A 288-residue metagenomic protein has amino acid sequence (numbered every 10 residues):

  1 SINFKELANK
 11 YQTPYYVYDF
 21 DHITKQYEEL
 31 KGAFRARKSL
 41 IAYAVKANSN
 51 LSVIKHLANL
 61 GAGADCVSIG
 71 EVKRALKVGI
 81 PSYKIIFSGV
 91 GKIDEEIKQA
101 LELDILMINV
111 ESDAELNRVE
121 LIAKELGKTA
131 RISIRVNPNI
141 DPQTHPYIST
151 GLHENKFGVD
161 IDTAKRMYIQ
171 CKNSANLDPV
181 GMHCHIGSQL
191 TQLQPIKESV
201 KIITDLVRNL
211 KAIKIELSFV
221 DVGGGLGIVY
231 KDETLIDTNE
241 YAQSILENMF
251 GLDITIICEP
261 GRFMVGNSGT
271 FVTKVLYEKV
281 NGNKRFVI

Functional and structural regions predicted by a protein language model:
S1-A130, I169-D178, D205-R208, A212-K214: A charged N-terminal "starter" segment
Q12-Y16, E102-M107, P146-V159, Q192-I196 (+1 more regions): Glycine-rich tight-turn/loop motif centered on a GG-T
A44, R131-N137, H183-H185, D221-G223: Short beta-strand segments
N50, E71-K73, D94-E96, P138-H153 (+2 more regions): Conserved radical SAM core fold
F87, V110, C184, V222 (+1 more regions): Conserved beta-strand positions
R131-D162, Y168: Phosphate/diphosphate-binding glycine-rich loops and adjacent basic-rich segments that engage nucleotide
Q170-Q192: Gly/Ser/Thr-enriched, mixed-charge loops and adjacent short helices that form phosphate/oxyanion-binding elements
S188-I288: C-terminal active-site-proximal or functional interface alpha/beta core segments in diverse enzymes
